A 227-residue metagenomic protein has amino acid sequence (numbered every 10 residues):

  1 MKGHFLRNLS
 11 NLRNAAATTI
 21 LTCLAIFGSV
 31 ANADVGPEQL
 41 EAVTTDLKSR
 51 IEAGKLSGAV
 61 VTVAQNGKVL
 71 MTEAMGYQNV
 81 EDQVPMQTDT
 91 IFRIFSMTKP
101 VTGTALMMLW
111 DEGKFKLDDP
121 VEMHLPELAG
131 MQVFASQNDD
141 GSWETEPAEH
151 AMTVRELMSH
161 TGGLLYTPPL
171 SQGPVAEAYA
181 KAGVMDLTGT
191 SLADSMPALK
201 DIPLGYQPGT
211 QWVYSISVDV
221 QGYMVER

Functional and structural regions predicted by a protein language model:
K2-T19: Bacterial N-terminal signal peptides that target proteins for export
A15-S29: Bacterial N-terminal signal peptides
V35-N66, S171-P174: Beta-lactamase-like hydrolase cores
E52-P85, L117, G189, K200: A short, well-structured edge-of-sheet supersecondary motif
V63-N66, E73-M75, E112, H160-G162 (+1 more regions): Active-site-proximal beta-strand/loop segments in catalytic clefts of secreted hydrolases
V80-V213: Active-site-proximal loop and beta-strand segments within enzyme catalytic domains
M107-E112, D219-R227: Short glycine/serine- and small hydrophobic-enriched flexible loop segments
